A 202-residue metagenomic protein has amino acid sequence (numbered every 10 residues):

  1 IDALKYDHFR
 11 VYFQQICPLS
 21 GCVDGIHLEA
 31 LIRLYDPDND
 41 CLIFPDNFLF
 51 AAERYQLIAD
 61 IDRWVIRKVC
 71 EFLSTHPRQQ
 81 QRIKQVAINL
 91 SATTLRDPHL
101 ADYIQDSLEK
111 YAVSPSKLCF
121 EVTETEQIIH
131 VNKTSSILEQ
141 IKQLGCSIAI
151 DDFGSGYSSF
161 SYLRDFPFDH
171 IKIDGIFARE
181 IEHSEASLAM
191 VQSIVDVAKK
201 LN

Functional and structural regions predicted by a protein language model:
I1-A51, N89, E121, I150: Active-site core of bacterial EAL-family cyclic-dinucleotide phosphodiesterase domains
Y6-D7, R54-Y55, L144, K200-L201: Structured helix-beta-strand junction loops
C22-E29, Y35, Y55-K133: Catalytic core of bacterial c-di-GMP phosphodiesterases, primarily the EAL and HD-GYP domains, capturing alpha-helical
I26, F44, H99-A101, H130-T134 (+3 more regions): Residues at alpha-helix caps and immediate loop-helix transition turns in enzyme cores, especially N- and C-cap
C41-P45, R54, I150-L163, S187: Catalytic-site-adjacent helices and loops of nucleotide signaling machinery
L49-F50, A59, E139, R179 (+1 more regions): Conserved long alpha-helical elements within nucleotide-processing catalytic cores of c-di-GMP signaling and class III
I61-W64, S187-S193: Conserved acetyl-CoA-binding loop-helix of GNAT-fold acetyltransferases
Q105-I181, S193-N202: The catalytic core of metal-dependent phosphodiesterases that act on cyclic dinucleotides
